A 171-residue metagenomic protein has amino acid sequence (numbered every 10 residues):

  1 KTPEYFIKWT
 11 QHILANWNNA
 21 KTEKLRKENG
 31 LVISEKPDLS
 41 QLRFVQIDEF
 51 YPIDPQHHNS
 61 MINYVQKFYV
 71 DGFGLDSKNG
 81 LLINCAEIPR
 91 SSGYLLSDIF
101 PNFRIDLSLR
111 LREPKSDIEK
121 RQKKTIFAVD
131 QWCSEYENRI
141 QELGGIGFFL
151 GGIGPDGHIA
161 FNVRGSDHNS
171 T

Functional and structural regions predicted by a protein language model:
K1-Y5, K27, G152-H158: Gly/Ser/Thr-rich loops at beta-strand to alpha-helix junctions that form or flank small-molecule/cofactor-binding
T2, E49-Y51, E87, P155-G157 (+1 more regions): Short, glycine/serine-rich, charged loops/turns that create anion-binding and catalytic segments at active sites
P3-N19, K27-E28: Glycine-rich loop at the start of a catalytic domain that most often binds anionic cofactors/ligands
F6-K8, P55-Q56, S92, A160-N162: Short glycine-/acidic-enriched loop or helix-start segments at secondary-structure transitions that form or flank
I13, M61, S166-D167: Short secondary-structure boundary/capping segments
L25-G147: Ligand-binding beta-strand-loop-alpha-helix segment within the catalytic cores of soluble metabolic enzymes
G147-F148, F161: C-terminal structural segment of proteins
F161-T171: Gly/Ser/Thr-rich active-site loops/lids in small-molecule metabolic enzymes that frequently grip phosphoryl groups
